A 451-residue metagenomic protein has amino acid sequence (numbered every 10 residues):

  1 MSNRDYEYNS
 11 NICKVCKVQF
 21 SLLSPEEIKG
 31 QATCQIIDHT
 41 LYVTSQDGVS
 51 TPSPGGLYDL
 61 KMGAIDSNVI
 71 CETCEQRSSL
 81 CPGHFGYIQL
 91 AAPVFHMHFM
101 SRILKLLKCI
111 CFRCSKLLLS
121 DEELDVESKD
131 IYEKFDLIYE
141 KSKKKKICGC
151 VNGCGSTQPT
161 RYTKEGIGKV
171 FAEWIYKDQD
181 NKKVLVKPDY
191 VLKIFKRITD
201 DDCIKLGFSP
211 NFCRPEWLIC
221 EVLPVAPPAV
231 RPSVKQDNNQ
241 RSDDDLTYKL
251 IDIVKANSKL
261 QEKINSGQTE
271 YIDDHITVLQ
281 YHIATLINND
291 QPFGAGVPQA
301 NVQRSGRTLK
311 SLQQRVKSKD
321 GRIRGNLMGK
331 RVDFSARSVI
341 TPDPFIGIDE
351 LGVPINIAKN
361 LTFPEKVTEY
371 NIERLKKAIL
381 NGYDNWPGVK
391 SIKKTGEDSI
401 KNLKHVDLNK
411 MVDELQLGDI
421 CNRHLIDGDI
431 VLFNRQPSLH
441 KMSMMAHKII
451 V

Functional and structural regions predicted by a protein language model:
M1-V451: Conserved core architecture of multi-subunit DNA-directed RNA polymerases
